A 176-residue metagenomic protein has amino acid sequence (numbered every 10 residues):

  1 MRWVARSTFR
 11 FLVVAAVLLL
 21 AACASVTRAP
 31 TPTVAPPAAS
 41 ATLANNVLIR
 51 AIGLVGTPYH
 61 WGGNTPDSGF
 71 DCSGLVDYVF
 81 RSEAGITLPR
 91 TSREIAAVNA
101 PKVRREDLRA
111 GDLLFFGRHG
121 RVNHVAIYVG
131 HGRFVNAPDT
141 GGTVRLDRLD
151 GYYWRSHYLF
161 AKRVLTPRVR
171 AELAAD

Functional and structural regions predicted by a protein language model:
M1-V13: Bacterial N-terminal signal peptides that target proteins for export
R2, A24-A39, L43, K102 (+1 more regions): Aromatic- and glycine-rich peptidoglycan recognition patches
L19-A22: C-terminal motif of bacterial Sec signal peptides marking the signal peptidase cleavage site
P30-P32, P37-S73, Y78: Post-signal-peptide N-terminal segment of Sec-exported extracytoplasmic proteins
A35, I86-L146: ...with weaker cross-activation on analogous glycine-rich loops/strands in unrelated enzymes
A39-L43, N64-C72, N99-E106, G117-R118 (+1 more regions): Extracytoplasmic/periplasmic, Sec-exported soluble proteins
A51-Y59, G63, V79-L88, R118 (+2 more regions): Sec/Tat-exported extracytoplasmic proteins
D71-D77, R81-I95: Mid-length scaffold segments of soluble, non-membrane domains
